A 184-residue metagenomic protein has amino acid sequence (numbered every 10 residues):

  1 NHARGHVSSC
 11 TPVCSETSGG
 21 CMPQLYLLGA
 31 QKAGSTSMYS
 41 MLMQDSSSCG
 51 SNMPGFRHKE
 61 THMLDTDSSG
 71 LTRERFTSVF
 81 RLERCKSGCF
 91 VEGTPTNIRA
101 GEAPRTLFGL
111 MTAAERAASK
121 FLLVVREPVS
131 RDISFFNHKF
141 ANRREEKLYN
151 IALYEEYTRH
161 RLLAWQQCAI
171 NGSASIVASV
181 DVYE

Functional and structural regions predicted by a protein language model:
N1-N97, R116-F121, R131-I170: PAPS-dependent sulfotransferase catalytic core
D67-L71, G101, D181-Y183: Conserved phosphate-coordination/catalytic loops
E74, A103-L107, E184: Well-ordered, non-membrane alpha-helical segments in soluble/globular domains
F90-T96, A174-E184: Phosphate-binding beta-loop-alpha motif at adenosine-nucleotide cofactor sites
A100-L122: ATP-dependent NMP and nucleoside kinases share a basic, alpha-helical "lid"
E127: Active-site glycine-centered loops adjacent to acidic/histidine catalytic or metal-binding residues that shape
